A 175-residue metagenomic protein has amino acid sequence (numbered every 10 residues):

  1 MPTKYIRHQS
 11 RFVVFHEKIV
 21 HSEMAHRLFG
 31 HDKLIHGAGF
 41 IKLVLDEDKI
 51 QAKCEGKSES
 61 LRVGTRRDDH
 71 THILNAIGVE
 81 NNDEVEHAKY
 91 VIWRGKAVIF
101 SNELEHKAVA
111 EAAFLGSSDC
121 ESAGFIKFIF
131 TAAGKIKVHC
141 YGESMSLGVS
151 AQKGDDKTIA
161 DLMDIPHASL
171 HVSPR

Functional and structural regions predicted by a protein language model:
M1-R175: Intrinsic low-complexity, intrinsically disordered or marginally ordered coil/linker segments
